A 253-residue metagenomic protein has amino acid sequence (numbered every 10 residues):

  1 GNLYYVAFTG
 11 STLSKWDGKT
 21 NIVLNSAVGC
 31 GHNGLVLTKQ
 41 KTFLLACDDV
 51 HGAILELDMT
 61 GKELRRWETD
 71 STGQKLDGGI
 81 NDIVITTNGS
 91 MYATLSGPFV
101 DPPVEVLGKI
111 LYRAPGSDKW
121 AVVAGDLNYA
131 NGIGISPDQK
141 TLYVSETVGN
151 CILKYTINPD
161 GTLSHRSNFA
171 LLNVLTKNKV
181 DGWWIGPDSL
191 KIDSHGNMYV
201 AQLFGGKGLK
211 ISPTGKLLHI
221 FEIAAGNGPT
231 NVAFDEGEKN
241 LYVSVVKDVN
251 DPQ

Functional and structural regions predicted by a protein language model:
G1-L3, F8, A27-C47, H51-A53 (+6 more regions): Beta-rich, blade/repeat-based domains predominating in secreted/periplasmic proteins but also intracellular
Y4-S26: Beta-propeller domains
A7, D17, L57-D58, A114 (+2 more regions): Structural recognition of the beta-propeller blade-terminating site
F8-T9, D48-H51, P98-G108, T147-G149 (+2 more regions): Short, solvent-exposed loop/turn segments at conserved positions within beta-propeller repeat blades
T12-S14, A53-L55, G108-L111, C151-L153 (+2 more regions): A short loop-to-beta-strand structural motif that recurs across blades of beta-propeller domains
T20-V23, G61-R66, D118-V122, H165-N168 (+1 more regions): Predominantly a core beta-strand signature of beta-propeller blades across repeat-based propeller domains
Y155-T162: Short loop/turn segments immediately following beta-strands, especially the blade-tip and inter-blade linker loops
G205-Q253: C-terminal closing repeat unit and adjoining cap/tail of repeat-based domains
